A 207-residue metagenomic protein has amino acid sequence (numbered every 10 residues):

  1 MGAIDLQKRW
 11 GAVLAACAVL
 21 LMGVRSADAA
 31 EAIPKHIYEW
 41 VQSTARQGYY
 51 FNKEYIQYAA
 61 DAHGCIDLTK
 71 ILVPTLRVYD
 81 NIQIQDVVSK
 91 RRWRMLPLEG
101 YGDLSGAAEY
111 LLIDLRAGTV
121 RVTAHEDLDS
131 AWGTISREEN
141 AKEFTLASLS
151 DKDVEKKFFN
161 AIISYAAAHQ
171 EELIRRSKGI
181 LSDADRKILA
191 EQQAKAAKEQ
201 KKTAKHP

Functional and structural regions predicted by a protein language model:
G2-L14: Bacterial N-terminal signal peptides that target proteins for export
I4-D5, L21, E172, E191: General helical secondary-structure elements
V13-M22: Bacterial N-terminal signal peptides
A27-E109, I113-P207: N-terminal secretory-pathway/extracellular module detecting exported/lumenal segments and adjacent signal-anchor/first
